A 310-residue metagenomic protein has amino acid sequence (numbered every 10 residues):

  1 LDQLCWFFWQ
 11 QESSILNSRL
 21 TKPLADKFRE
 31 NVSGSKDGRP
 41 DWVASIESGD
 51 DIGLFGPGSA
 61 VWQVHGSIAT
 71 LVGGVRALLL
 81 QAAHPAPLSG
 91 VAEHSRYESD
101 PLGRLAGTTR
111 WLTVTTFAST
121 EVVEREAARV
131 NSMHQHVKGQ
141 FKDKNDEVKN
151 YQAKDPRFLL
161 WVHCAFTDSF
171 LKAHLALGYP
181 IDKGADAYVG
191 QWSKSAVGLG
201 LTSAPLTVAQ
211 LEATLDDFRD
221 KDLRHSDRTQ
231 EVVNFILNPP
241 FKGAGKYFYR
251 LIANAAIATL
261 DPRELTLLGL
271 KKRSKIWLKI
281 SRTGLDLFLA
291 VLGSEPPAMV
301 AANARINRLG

Functional and structural regions predicted by a protein language model:
L1-G310: Mature, function-bearing regions of proteins
